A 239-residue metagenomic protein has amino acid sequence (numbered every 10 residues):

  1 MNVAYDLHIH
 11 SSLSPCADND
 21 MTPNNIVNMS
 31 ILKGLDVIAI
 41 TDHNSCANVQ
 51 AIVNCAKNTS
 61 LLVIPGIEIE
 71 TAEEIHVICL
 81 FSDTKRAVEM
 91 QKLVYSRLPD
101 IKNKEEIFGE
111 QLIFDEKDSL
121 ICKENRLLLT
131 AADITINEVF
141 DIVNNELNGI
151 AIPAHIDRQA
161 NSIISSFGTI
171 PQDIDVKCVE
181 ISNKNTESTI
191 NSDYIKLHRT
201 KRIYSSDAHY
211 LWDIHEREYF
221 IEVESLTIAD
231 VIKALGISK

Functional and structural regions predicted by a protein language model:
M1-L7, S11, P15-L35, C46-E89 (+3 more regions): Charged catalytic cores and adjacent phosphate/nucleic-acid-binding surfaces used for phosphate/nucleic-acid chemistry
I38: Conserved acidic
E73-S119: A basic- and aromatic-enriched beta-loop-alpha substructure that forms the phosphate/nucleotide- and DNA/RNA-contacting
F108-F114, L127-L128, S225-D230: A general structural signal for short secondary-structure boundary/capping elements
D118-A132: Surface-exposed cleft-lining segments at the edges of enzyme active sites
A132-V143: Phosphate-interacting basic helix/loop segments used at nucleotide- and nucleic-acid interfaces
